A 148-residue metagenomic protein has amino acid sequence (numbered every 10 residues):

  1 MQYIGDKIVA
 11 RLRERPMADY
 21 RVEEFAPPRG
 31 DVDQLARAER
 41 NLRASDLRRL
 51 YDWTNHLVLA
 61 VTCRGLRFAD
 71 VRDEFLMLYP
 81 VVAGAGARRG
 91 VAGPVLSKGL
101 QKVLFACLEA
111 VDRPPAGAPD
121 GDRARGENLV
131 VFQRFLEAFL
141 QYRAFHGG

Functional and structural regions predicted by a protein language model:
M1-Q101: The feature represents the first ordered module of a protein
K98-G148: Amphipathic alpha-helical binding modules
